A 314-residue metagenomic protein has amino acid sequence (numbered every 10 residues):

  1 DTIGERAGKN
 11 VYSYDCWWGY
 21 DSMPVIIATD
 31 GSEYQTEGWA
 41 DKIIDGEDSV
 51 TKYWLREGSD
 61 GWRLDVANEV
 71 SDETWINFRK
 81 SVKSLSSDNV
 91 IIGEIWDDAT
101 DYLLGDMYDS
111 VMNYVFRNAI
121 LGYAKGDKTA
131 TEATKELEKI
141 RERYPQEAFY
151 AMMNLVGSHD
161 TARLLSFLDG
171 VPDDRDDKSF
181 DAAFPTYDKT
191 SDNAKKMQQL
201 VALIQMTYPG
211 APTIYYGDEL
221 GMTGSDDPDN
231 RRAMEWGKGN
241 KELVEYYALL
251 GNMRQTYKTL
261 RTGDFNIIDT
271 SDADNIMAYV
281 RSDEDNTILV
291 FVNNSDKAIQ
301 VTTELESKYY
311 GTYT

Functional and structural regions predicted by a protein language model:
D1-E57, F78, S84: Substrate-binding/active-site clefts of carbohydrate-active enzymes
G19-I44, S59-E69, N118-A130, A182-A194 (+1 more regions): The substrate-binding groove and active-site-proximal loops of carbohydrate-active enzymes, especially glycoside
S49-K52, S59-L155, I204, G221-K258 (+2 more regions): Active-site-proximal helices and loops of the catalytic beta/alpha 8
I92-G93, P212-Y216, K258-N266: Acidic/polar loop patches that form or flank catalytic/metal-binding clefts of enzymes that bind anionic ligands
Y114, A148-S191, D229-N230: Active-site clefts of carbohydrate-active enzymes
A202-T223: Substrate-binding cleft of secreted/luminal carbohydrate-active enzymes
T262-N286: Surface beta-strand/loop "capping" patches
F291-S295: Asparagine-centered strand-capping/turn motif at beta-strand->loop junctions
